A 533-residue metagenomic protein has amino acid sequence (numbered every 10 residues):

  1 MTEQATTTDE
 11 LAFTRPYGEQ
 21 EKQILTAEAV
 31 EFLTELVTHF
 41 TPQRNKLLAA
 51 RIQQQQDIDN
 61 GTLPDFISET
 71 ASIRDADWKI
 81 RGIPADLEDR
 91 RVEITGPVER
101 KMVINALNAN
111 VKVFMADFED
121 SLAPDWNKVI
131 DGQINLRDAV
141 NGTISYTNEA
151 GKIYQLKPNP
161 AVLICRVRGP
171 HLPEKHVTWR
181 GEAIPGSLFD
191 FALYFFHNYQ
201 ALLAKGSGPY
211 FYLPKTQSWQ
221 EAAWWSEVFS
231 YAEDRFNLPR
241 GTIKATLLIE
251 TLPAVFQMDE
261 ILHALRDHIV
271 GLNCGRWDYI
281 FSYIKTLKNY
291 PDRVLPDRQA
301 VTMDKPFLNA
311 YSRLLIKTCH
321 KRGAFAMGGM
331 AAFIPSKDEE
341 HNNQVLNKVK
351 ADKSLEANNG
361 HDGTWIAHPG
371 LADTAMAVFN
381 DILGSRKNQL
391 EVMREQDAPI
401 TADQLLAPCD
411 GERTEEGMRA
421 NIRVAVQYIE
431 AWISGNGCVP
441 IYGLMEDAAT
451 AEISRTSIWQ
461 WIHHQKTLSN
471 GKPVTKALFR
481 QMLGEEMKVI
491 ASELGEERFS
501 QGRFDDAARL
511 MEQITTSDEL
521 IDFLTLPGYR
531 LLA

Functional and structural regions predicted by a protein language model:
T2-A533: Expand to "…catalyze enediolate/carbanion chemistry for C-C bond making/breaking, isomerization, decarboxylation
